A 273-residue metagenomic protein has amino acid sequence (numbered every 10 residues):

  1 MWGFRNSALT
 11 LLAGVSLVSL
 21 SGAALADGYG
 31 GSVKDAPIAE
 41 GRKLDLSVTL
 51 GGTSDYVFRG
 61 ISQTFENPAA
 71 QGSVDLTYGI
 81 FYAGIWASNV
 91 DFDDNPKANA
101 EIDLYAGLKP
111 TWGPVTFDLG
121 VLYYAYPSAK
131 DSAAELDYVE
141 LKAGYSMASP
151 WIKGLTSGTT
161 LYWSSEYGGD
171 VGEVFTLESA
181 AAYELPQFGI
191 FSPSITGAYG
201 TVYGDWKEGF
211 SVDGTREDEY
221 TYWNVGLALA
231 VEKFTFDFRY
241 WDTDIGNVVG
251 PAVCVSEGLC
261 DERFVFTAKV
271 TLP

Functional and structural regions predicted by a protein language model:
M1-D45, L272-P273: Cleavable N-terminal export/targeting peptides
D27-D91: Short glycine/proline- and aromatic-enriched beta-strand/turn motifs that initiate or cap beta-hairpins
V33-D45, T111-T116, A148-T156, G169-V171 (+2 more regions): Short loop/turn motifs that connect adjacent beta-strands in outer-membrane beta-barrel proteins
R42-L44, E66-A70, A98-I102, V115 (+4 more regions): Residues that define the transmembrane beta-barrel architecture of outer-membrane proteins
L46-L50, G72, F81-I85, L104 (+8 more regions): Transmembrane beta-strands of outer-membrane beta-barrel proteins
G52-F58, Y78-I80, A87-D91, P110-W112 (+8 more regions): Transmembrane beta-strands of outer-membrane beta-barrel pores
F58-F65, D93-A100, A129-L136, G168-V174 (+2 more regions): Outer-membrane beta-barrel translocator domains and adjoining extracellular loop/strand segments of Gram-negative
V231, G258-P273: Outer-membrane beta-barrel "beta-signal"
